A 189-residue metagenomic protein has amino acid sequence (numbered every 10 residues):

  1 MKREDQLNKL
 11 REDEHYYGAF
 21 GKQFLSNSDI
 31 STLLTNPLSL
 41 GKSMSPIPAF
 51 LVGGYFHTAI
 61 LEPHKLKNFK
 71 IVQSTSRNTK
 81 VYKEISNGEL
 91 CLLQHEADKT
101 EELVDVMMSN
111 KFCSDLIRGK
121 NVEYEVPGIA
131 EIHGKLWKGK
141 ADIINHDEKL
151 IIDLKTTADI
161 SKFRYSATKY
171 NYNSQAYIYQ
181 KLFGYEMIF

Functional and structural regions predicted by a protein language model:
M1-K138: Metal-dependent nuclease catalytic cores that hydrolyze phosphodiester bonds in DNA/RNA, characterized by
V126-F189: Mg2+/Mn2+-dependent nuclease catalytic core
